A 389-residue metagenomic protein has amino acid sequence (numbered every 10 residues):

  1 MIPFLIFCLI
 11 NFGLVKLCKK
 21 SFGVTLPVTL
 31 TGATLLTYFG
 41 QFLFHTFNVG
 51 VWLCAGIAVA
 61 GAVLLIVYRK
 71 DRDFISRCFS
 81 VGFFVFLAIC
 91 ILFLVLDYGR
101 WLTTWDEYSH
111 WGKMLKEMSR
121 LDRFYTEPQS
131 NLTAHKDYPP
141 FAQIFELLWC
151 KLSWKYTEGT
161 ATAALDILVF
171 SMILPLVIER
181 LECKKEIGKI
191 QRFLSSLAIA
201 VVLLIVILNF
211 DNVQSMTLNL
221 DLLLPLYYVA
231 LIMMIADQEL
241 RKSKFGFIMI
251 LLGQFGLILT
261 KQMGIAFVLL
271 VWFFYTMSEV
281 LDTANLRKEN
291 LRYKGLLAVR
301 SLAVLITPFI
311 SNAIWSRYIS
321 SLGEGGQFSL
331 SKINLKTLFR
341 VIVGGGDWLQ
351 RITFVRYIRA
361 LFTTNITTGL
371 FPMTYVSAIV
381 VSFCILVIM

Functional and structural regions predicted by a protein language model:
M1-F4, Y156-S171, N212-L218, Y357-M389: Membrane-interface anchor segments at the N-terminal boundary of transmembrane helices in multi-pass membrane enzymes
M1-I75: Membrane-embedded, hydrophobic transmembrane alpha-helices
Y38-Q41, G246-Q262, A266-F273: Membrane-interface alpha helices of multi-pass inner-membrane proteins
Q41-F42, M172, I190-V229, M234: Aromatic- and kink-enriched transmembrane "portal" helix at the membrane-lumen/periplasm boundary that abuts
I66-R77, F267-L305: Perimembrane helix-loop-helix junctions
F93-S195: Active-site lumenal/periplasmic loops and adjacent helix-entry segments of GT-C-fold, multi-pass membrane
R100, M277-L281, R292-M389: Membrane-lumen/periplasm interface segments of specific transmembrane helices in polyprenyl phosphate-linked
Y228-G246: Membrane-interface transmembrane helices that cradle and orient dolichyl/undecaprenyl
